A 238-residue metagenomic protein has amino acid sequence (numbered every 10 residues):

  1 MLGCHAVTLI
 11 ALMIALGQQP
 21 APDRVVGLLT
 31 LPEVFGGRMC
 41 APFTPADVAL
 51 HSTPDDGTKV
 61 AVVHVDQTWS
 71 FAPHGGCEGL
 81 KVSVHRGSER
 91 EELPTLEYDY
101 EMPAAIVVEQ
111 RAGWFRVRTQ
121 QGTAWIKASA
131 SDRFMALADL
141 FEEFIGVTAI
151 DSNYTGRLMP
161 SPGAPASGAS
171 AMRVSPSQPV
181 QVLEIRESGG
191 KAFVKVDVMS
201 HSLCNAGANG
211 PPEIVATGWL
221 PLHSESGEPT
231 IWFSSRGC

Functional and structural regions predicted by a protein language model:
M1-L2: Alpha-helical transmembrane segments of multi-pass membrane proteins
H5-A15: Bacterial N-terminal signal peptides
A15-Q19, V174-S177: Intrinsically disordered low-complexity regions specifically enriched for long asparagine
Q19-P20, V182: Intrinsic disorder/low-complexity segments enriched in polar/small residues
P20-V62, F71, S88-N153, D197-C238: Boundary regions of SH3-family modules and the immediately adjacent low-complexity/disordered segments in eukaryotic
D56-V65, F71, G75-Y100, P160-L183: SH3/SH3-like (including bacterial SH3b) beta-barrel domains that bind proline-rich motifs or cell-wall ligands
D151-V215: Intrinsically disordered, low-complexity segments enriched in Gly and acidic/Ser/Thr residues that form flexible
